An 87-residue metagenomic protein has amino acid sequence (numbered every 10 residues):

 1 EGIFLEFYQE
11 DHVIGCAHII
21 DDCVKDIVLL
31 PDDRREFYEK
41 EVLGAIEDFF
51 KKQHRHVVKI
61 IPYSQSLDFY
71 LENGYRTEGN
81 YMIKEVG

Functional and structural regions predicted by a protein language model:
E1-L5: N-terminal first-folded block
E6, D11-V28: Conserved beta-strand in the GNAT
I19-C23, H54, E78-N80: Short glycine/proline-enriched coil/turn segments at helix->beta-strand junctions
L30-D32: Active-site acidic-Proline motif in GNAT/NAT acetyltransferases
R34, K51, L71: Short polybasic/polar patches that bind polyanions
R35-D48: Conserved acetyl-CoA-binding loop-helix of GNAT-fold acetyltransferases
F50-Y63: Conserved GNAT acetyl-CoA-binding A-motif
Y63-V86: Conserved active-site alpha-helix within GNAT-family acetyltransferase domains
